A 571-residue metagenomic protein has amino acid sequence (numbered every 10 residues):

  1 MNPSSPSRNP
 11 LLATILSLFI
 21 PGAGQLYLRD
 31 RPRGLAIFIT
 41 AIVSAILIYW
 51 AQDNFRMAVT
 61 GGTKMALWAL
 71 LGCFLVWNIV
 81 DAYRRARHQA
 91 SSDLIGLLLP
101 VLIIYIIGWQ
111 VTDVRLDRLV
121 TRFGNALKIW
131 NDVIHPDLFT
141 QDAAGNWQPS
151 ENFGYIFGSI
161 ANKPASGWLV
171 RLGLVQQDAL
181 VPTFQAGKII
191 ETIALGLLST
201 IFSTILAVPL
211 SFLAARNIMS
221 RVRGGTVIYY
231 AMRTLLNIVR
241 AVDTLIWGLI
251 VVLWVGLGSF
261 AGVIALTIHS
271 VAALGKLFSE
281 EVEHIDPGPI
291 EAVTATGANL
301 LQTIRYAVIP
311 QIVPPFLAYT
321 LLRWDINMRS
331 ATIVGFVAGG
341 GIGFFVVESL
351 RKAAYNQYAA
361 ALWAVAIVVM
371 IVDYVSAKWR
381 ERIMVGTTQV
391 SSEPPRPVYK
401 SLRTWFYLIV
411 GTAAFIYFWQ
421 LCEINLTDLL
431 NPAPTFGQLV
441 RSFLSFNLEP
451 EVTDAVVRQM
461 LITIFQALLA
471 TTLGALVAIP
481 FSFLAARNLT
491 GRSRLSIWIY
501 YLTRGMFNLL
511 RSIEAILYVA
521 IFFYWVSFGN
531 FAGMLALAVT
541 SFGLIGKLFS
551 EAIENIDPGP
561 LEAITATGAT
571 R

Functional and structural regions predicted by a protein language model:
M1-A13, D30-G34, A45-L197, I201 (+4 more regions): N-terminal, non-cleaved signal-anchor transmembrane helix
S4-P6, F19-G34, L321-D325: Membrane interfacial helix-start motif at the N-side
R33, I37, A45, L195-A207 (+8 more regions): Hydrophobic alpha-helical transmembrane segments in multi-pass membrane proteins
L71-D81, R233, H269-A272, A366-D373 (+2 more regions): Alpha-helical transmembrane segments of multi-pass membrane proteins
A186-A194, M232-V239, D243, D325 (+2 more regions): Alpha-helical membrane-interface segments at transmembrane helix boundaries
I228, M232-T267, R504-A538: Generic hydrophobic transmembrane alpha-helix motif, especially the helices
L253, D325-V365, M384-V385, Y524: Glycine-rich helix-loop "coupling/hinge" segments at transmembrane-helix boundaries in multipass transporters
L257-R323, Y374-A377, F528-R571: Membrane-cytosol interface at the C-terminal ends of specific transmembrane alpha-helices in multi-pass membrane
